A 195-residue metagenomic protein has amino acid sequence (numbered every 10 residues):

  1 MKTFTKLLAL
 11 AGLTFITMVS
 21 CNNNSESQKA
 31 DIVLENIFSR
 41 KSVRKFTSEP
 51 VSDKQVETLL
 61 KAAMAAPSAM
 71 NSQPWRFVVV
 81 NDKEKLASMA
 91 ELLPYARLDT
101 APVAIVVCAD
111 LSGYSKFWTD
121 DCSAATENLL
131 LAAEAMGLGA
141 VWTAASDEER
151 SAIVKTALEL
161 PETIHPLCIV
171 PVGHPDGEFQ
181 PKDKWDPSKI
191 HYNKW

Functional and structural regions predicted by a protein language model:
K2-L8, F15, V19-W195: Acidic, surface-exposed loops and disordered segments
